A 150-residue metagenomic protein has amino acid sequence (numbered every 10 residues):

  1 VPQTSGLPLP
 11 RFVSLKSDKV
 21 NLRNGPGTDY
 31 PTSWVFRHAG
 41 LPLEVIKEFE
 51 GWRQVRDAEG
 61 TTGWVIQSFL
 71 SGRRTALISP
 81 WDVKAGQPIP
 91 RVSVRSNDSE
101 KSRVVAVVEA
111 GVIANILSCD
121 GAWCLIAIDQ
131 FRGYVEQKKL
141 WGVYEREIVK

Functional and structural regions predicted by a protein language model:
V1-N24, V35-A39, I46-F49, R56-A58 (+4 more regions): SH3-family beta-barrel domains
T28-S33: Alpha-helical, heptad-rich or low-complexity scaffold/stalk segments that mediate oligomerization or tethering
